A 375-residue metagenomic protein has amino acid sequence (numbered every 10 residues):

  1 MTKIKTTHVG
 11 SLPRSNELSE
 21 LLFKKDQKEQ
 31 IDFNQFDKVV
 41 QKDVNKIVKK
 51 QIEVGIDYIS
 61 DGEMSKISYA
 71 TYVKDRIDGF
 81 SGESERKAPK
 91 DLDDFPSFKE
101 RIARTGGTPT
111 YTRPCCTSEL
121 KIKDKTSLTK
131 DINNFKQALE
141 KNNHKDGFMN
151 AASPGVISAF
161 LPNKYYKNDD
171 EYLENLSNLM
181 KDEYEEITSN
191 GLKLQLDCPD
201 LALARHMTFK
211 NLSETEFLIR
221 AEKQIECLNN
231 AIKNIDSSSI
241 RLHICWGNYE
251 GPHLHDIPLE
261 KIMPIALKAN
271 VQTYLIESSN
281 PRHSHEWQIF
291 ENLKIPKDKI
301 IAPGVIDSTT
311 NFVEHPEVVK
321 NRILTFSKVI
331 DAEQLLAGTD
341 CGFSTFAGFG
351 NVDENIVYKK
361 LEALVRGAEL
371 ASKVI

Functional and structural regions predicted by a protein language model:
M1-I375: Domain-level signal for soluble alpha/beta catalytic cores
